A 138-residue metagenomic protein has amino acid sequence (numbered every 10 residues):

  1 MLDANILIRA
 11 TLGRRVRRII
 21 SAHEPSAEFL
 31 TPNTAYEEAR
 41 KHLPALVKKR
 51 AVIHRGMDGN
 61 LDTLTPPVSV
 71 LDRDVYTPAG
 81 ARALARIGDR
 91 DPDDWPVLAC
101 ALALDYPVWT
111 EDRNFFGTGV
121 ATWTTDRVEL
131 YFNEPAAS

Functional and structural regions predicted by a protein language model:
M1-T31: Short, well-structured N-terminal submotif of metal-dependent ribonuclease cores
L7-I8, E37, F115-G117: Short, active-site-adjacent cap segments at secondary-structure transitions
R14-R18, L43-A45, W123-T124: Short, glycine/charged-enriched secondary-structure capping and boundary segments
H23-S26, N33-R82: PIN-domain endoribonuclease scaffold, especially VapC-family toxins
L30-P32, L102-S138: Acidic, PIN/NYN-like endoribonuclease modules and their adjacent C-terminal/linker elements
D58, D89, E129: Divalent-cation
S69-P107, E111-R113: Active-site neighborhoods of divalent-metal-dependent phosphate/nucleic-acid chemistry enzymes
